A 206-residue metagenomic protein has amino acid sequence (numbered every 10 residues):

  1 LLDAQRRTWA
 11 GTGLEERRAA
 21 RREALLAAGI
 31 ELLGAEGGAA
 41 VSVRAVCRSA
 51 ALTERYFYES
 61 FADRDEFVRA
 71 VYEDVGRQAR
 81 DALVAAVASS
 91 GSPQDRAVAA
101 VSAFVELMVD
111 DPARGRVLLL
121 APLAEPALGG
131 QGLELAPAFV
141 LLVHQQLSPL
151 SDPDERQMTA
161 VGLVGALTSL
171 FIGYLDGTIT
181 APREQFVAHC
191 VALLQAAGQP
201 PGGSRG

Functional and structural regions predicted by a protein language model:
L1-W9, L141, Q145, G173-G206: C-terminal peripheral helix-coil segments that are non-catalytic and often amphipathic
R18-G29, V46, V71-V75, A79 (+1 more regions): Generic hydrophobic, amphipathic alpha-helix propensity
R21, R64, V71, V75 (+5 more regions): Hydrophobic/aromatic residues within well-ordered alpha-helical segments
L32-E66, A70: Helix-turn-helix
S42, R116-L119, P182-R183: Short, hydrophobic secondary-structure boundary micro-motifs
A70, V84-D110: Hydrophobic alpha-helical connector segments
L107-A127, H144, I172, D176: Amphipathic alpha-helical segments used for helix-helix packing
P126-L150, D154-S169, Q185-A188, A192: Amphipathic alpha-helical packing segments from all-alpha helical-bundle domains
